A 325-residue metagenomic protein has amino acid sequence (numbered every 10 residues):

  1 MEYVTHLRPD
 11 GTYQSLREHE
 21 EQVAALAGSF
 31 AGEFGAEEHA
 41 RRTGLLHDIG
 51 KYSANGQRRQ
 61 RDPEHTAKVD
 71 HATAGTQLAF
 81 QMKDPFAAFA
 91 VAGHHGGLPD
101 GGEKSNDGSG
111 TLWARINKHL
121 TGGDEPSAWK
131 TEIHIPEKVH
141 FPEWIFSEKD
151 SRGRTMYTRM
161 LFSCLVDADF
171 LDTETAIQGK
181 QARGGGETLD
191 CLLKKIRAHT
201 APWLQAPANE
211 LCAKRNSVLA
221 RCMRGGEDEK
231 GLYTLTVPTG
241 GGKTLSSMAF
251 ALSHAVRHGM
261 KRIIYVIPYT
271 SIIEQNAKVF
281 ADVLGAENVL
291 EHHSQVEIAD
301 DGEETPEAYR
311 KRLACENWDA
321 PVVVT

Functional and structural regions predicted by a protein language model:
M1-A198: Accessory nucleic-acid engagement/destabilization modules that flank
H19, T200-T236: Conserved pre-motif I regulatory segment
A74, L78, A90, F250 (+1 more regions): Alpha-helical scaffold elements adjacent to nucleotide-binding pockets in ATP/GTP-utilizing enzyme cores
D228-H254: Walker A/P-loop
D228-L235, K261-R262, D319-P321: Pre-Walker A (Motif I) flank of P-loop NTPase domains
S253-R262, L284-N288: Post-Walker A helix-loop "phosphate-sensing" segment adjacent to the P-loop in P-loop NTPases
M260-V283, V296: Conserved Walker A/P-loop ATP-binding site and its immediately adjacent core in helicase/helicase-like ATPase domains
G285-T325: Inter-Walker segment of RecA-like/P-loop motor cores
